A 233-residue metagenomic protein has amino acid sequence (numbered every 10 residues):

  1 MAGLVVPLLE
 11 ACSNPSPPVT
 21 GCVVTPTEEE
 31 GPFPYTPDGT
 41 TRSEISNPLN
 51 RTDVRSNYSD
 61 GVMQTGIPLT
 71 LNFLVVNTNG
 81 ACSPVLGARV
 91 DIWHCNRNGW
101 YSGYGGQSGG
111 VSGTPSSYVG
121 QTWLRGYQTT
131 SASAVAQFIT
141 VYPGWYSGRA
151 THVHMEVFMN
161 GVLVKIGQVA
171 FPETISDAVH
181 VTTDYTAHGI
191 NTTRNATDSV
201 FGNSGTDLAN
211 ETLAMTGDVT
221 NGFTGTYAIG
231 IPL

Functional and structural regions predicted by a protein language model:
M1-N14: N-terminal export signals
V19-D207, G230-L233: Beta-strand-dominated extracellular/periplasmic modules and repeats in secreted or surface-exposed proteins
N210-L233: C-terminal, well-folded lobe of enzymatic/effector domains
